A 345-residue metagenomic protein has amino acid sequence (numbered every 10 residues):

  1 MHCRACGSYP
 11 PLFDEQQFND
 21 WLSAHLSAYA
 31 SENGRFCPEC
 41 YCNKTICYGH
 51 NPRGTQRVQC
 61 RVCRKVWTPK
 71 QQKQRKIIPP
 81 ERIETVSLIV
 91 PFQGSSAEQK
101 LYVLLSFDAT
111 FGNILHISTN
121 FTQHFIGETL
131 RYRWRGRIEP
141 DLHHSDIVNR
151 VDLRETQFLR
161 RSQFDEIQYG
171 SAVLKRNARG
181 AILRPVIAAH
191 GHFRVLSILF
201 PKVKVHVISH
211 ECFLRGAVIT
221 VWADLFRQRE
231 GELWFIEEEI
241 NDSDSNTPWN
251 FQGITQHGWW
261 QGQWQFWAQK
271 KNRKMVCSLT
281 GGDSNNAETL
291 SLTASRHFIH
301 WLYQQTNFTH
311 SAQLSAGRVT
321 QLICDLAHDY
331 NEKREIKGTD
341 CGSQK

Functional and structural regions predicted by a protein language model:
M1, W21-G34, Y48-G54, P69: Short, flexible, mixed-charge glycine/proline-rich loop motifs that serve as phosphate/nucleic-acid-contacting
H2-Y9, R53-V66: Cysteine-rich micro-motifs
G7-S23, R64-I77: Short metal-binding segments enriched for Cys and/or His
F13-H25, P38-C47: Short Cys/His-rich Zn2+-coordinating modules
G34, G253-K337: Charged alpha-helix within mobile-element recombinases
V66, Q72-L199: RNase H-like nuclease fold core
K202-G216: Acidic/histidine-rich, metal-coordinating catalytic segments
